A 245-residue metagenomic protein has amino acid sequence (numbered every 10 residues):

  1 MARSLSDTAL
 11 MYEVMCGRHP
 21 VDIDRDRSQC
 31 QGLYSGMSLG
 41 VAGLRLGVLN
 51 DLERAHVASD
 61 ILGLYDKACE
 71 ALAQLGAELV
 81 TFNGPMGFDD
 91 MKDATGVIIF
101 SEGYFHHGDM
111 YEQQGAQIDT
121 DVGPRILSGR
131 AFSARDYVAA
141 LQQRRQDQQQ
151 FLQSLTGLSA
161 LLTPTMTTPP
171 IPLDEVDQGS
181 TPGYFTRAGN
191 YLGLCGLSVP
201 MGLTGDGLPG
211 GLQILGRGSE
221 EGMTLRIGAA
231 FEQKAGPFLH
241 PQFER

Functional and structural regions predicted by a protein language model:
M1-A55, D66-L75, V138-A139, Q149 (+1 more regions): Structural helix-boundary/capping segments
D24-S28, A94-I98, V138-A139, T167-R187: Short, surface-exposed loop/helix-turn segments at secondary-structure junctions that function as lids/hinges flanking
Y34-L49, V80, V97-L152, S198-P209: Short helix-loop capping/hinge segments that flank enzyme active sites or metal/cofactor-binding pockets
V57-A58, M91, I171-D174, T224: Short glycine-/acidic-enriched loop or helix-start segments at secondary-structure transitions that form or flank
P85-V97: Acidic helix-start/capping segments at beta-turn-to-alpha-helix junctions
